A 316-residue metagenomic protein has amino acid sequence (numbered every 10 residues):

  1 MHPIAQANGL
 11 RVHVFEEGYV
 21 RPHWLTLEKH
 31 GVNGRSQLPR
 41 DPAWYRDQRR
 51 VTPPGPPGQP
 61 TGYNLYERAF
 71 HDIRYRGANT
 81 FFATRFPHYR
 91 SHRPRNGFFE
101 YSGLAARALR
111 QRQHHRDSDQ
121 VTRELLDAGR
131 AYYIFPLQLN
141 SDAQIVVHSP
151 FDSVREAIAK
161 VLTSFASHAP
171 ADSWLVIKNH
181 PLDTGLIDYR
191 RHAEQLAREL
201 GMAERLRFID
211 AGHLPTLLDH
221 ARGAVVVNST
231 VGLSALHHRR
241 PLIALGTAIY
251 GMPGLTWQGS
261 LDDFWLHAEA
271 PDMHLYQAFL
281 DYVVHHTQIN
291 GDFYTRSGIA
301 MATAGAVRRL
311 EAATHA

Functional and structural regions predicted by a protein language model:
M1, V12, E16, D210-T256: A donor-sugar binding/catalytic signature common to diverse glycosyltransferases and related nucleotide-sugar
M1-D119, R123-R130, P136: Secretory-pathway glycan-assembly enzymes, especially type II membrane glycosyltransferases that use nucleotide-sugar
H2, Q6, A169, L236: Anion (oxyanion) recognition and catalysis
G18-R21, V32, Q138-D142, P181-D183 (+2 more regions): Short, solvent-exposed loop/turn segments at secondary-structure junctions
H30-N33, A193-Q195, I243-A244, L261-D262: Short, hinge-like loop/turn segments at secondary-structure boundaries
S36-A83, L255-A316: Leloir-type glycosyltransferase catalytic cores
F86-H192: Conserved catalytic-core segment of nucleotide-activated headgroup transferases in glycan assembly
R191-I209: Nucleotide-activated donor-binding/catalytic signature segment of Leloir-type glycosyltransferases, i.e., the conserved
